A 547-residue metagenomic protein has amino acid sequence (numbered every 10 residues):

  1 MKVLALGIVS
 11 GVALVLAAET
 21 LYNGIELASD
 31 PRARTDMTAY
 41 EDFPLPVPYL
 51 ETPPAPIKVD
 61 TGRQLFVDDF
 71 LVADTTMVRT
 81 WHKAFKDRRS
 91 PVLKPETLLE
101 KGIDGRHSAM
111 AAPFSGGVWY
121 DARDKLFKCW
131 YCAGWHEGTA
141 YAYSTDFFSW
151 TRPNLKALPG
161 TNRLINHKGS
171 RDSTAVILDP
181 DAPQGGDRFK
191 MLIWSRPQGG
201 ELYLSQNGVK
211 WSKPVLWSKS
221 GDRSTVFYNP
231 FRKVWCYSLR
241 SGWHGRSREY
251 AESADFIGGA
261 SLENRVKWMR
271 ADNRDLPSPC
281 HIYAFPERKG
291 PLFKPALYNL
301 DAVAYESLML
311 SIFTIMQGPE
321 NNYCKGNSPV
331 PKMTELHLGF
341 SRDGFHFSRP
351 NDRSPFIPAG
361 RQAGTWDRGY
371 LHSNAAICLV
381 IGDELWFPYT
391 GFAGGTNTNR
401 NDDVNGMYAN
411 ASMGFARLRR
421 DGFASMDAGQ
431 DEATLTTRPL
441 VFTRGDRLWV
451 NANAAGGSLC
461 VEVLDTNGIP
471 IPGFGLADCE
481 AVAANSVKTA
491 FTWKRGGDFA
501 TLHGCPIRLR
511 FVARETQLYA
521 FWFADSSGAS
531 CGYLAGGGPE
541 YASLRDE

Functional and structural regions predicted by a protein language model:
M1-V9: Sec-dependent signal peptide recognition, specifically the positively charged N-region followed immediately by
V9-A18: Hydrophobic h-region of N-terminal signal peptides that target proteins for export in Gram-negative bacteria
E19-N299, V303-R368, G382, P388-E547: Beta-rich carbohydrate-recognition and catalytic domains
